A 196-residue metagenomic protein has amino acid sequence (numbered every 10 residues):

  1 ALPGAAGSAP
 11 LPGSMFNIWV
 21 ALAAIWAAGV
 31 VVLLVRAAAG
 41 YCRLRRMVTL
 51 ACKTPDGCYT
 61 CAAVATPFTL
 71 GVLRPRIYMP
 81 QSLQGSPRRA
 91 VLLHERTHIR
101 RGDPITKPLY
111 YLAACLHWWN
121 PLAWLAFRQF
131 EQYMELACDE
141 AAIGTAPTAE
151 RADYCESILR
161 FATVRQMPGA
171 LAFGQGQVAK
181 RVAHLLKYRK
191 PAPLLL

Functional and structural regions predicted by a protein language model:
A1-L196: Membrane-embedded and juxtamembrane structural elements of multi-pass membrane proteins
